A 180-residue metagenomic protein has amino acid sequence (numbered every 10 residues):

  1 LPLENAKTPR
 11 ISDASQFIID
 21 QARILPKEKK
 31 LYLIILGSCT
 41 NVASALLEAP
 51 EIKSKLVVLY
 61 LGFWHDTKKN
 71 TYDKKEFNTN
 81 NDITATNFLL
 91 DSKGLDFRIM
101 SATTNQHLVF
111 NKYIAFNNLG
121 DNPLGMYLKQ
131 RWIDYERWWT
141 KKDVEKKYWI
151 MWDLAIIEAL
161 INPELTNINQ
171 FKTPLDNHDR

Functional and structural regions predicted by a protein language model:
L1-R180: N-terminal acidic, glycine/proline-rich low-complexity segments
